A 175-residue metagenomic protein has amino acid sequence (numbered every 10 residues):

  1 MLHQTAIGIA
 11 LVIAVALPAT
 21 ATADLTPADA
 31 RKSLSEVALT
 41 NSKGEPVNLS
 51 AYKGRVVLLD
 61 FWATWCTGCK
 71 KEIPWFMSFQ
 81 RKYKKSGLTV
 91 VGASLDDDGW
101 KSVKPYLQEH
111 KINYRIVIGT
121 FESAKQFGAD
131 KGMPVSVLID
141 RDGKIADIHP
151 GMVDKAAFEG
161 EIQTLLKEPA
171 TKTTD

Functional and structural regions predicted by a protein language model:
M1-I9: Bacterial N-terminal signal peptides that target proteins for export
G8-P18: Bacterial N-terminal signal peptides
A21-L49: N-terminal "domain-start" segment that seeds a small globular fold
N48-T67: Short active-site neighborhood of thiol/selenol oxidoreductases, capturing the structured segment around
K70-H110, T120-Q126: Structural microenvironment flanking redox-active thiols in thiol-disulfide oxidoreductases
P105-I112, I118-Q163: Thiol/disulfide oxidoreductase modules built on the thioredoxin-like
E168-D175: Non-globular targeting/processing and membrane-anchoring segments
